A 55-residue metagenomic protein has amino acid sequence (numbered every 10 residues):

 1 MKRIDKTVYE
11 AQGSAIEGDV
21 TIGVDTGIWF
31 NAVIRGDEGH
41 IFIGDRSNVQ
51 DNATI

Functional and structural regions predicted by a protein language model:
K2, K6-E10, S14, V20 (+5 more regions): A structural motif detector for beta-strand N-caps
